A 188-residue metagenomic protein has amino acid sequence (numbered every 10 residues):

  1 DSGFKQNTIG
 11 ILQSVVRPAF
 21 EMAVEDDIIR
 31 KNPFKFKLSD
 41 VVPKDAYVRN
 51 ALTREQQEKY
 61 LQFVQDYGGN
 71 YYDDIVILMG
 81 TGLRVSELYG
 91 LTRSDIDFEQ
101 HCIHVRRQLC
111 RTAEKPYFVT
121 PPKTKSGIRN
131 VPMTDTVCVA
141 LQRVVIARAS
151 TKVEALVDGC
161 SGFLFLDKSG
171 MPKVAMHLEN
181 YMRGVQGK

Functional and structural regions predicted by a protein language model:
D1-I28, P172-H177, K188: N-terminal core-binding DNA-recognition domain of tyrosine site-specific recombinases/integrases
Q6, G10-S14, E25, I29-L91 (+4 more regions): Basic, Lys/Arg- and aromatic-enriched nucleic-acid-binding interface segment
V16-F20, L88, M182-R183: Short, basic/aromatic-rich helical patch in the C-terminal catalytic core of site-specific tyrosine
A23-N32, D97, A147, K152-V153 (+1 more regions): Surface-exposed helix-capping loop/turn segments at secondary-structure junctions
L38-S39, G90-A149, L156: Conserved tyrosine-mediated DNA breakage-rejoining catalytic core shared by Y-recombinases
V48-R49, V64-D66, F118-I128, L166-A175 (+1 more regions): Short, contiguous acidic/charged loop-to-helix segments that flank catalytic cores in large enzymes
E55-E58, Q108-R111, T134-K188: Active-site/catalytic core of tyrosine-dependent DNA strand-transfer enzymes
